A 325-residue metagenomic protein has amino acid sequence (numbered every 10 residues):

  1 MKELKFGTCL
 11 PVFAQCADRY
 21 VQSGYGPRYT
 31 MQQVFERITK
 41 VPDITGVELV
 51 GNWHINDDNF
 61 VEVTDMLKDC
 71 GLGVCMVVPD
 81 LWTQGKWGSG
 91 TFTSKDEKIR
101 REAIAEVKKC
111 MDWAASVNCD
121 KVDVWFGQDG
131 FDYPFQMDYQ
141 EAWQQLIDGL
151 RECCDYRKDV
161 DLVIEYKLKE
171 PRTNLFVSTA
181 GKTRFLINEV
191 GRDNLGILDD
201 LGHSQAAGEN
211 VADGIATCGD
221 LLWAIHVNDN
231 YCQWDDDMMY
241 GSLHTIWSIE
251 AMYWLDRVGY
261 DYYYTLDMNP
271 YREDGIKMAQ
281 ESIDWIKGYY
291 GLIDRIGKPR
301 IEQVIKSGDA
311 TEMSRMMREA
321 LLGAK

Functional and structural regions predicted by a protein language model:
M1-K109, A115, R192, K287-K325: N-terminal pre-domain/capping segments
K2, D69, G73-V74, K86-G196 (+1 more regions): Active-site acidic/histidine proton-transfer and metal-coordination neighborhood in alpha/beta enzyme cores
L4, V163-E165, N174, D235-M239 (+3 more regions): Non-catalytic scaffold segments within catalytic domains of secreted glycoside hydrolases
L4-L10, T45-L49, V74-P79, V122-V124 (+4 more regions): Hydrophobic faces of well-ordered beta-strands that scaffold small-molecule active sites in alpha/beta enzyme cores
V12-A14, G51-I55, V78-T83, F126-G130 (+4 more regions): Active-site-proximal loop/turn and secondary-structure-junction residues that shape catalytic pockets, frequently
F13-Y29, S94, M137, T173-R184 (+3 more regions): Gly/Pro-rich active-site loop or hairpin
Q32-T39, F60-L67, V107-D112, I147-C154 (+4 more regions): Generic structural signal for well-ordered alpha-helices, preferentially at hydrophobic/aromatic core positions
V41-I44, V117, D220, V258: Structural motif
